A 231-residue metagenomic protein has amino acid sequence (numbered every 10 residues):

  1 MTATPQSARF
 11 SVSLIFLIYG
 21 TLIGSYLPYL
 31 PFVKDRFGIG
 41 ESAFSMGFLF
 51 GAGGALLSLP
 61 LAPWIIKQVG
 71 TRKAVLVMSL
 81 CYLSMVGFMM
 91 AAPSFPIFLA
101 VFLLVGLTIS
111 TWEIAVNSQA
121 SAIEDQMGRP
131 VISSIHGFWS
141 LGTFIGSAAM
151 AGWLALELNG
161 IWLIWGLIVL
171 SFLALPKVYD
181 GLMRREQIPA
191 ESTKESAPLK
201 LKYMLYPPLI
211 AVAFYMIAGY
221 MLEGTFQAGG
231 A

Functional and structural regions predicted by a protein language model:
Y26-L27, K202-A231: Extracytoplasmic gate region of multi-pass secondary transporters
G38, G70, A91-P96: Helix-breaking motifs and short loop linkers at transmembrane-helix boundaries and internal kinks in secondary membrane
M46-W64: Central cavity-lining transmembrane alpha-helices of secondary-active solute carriers, predominantly the Major
S58-T71, L154: Helix-to-loop junctions at the C-terminal end of transmembrane segments in multipass secondary transporters
L80-P93: C-terminal ends and interior cores of transmembrane alpha-helices in multi-pass membrane transporters/permeases
M85, P96-V105: Paired small-residue
I97, S134-E186: Helix-loop-helix hairpin linking two adjacent transmembrane segments in secondary transporters
L103-G137: Cytoplasmic helix-loop-helix junction between adjacent transmembrane helices in 12-TM secondary transporters
